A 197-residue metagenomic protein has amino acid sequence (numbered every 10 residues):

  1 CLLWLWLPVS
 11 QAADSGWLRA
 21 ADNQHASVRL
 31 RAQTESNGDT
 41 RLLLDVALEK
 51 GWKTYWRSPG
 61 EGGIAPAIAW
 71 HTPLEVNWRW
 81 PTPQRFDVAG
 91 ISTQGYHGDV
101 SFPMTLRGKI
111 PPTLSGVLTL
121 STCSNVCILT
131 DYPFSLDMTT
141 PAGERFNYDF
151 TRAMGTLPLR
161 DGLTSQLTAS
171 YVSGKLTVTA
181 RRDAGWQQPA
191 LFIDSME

Functional and structural regions predicted by a protein language model:
C1-L5: Sec-dependent signal peptide recognition, specifically the positively charged N-region followed immediately by
L7-V9: N-terminal signal peptide c-region/cleavage motif recognized by signal peptidases
Q11-E197: Extracellular/lumen-exposed scaffold segments
